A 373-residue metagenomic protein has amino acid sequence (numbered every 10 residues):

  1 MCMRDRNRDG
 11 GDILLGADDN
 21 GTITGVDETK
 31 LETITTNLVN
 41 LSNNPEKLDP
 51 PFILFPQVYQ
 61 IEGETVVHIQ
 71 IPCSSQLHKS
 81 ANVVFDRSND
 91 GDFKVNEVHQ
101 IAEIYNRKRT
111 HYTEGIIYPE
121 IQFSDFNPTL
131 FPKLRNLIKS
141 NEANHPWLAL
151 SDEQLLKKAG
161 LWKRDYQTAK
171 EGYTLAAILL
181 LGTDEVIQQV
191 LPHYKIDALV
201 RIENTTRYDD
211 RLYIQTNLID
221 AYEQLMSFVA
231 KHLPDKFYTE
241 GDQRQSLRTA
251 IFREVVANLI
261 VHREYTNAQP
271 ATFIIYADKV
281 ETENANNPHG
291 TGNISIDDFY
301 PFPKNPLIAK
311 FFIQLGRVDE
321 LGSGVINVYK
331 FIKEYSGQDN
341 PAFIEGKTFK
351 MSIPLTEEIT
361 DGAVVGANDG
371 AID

Functional and structural regions predicted by a protein language model:
C2-D5: Conserved small/polar residues in nucleotide/adenosyl-binding loops
D12, G21-T22, K279-E281, T348-K350: Structural motif
L14, F55-Q57, Q188, P270-T272 (+1 more regions): Short, surface-exposed charged micro-motifs
I23-R87, T183-D184: Divalent-cation
I61-G63, Y276, E345: Structural motif
D90-Q269, I275-A277, P288-P301, G324 (+1 more regions): Active-site helix-to-loop segments that bind/position phosphate- or nucleotide-bearing substrates and donors across
V280-G316, E358-G366: Glycine-rich/acidic phosphate-handling loop/turn and adjacent ATP-lid/helix of nucleotide-binding kinase/ATPase domains
F331-E334, Q338-N340, I344-K347, S352-D373: Short, low-complexity, charged/polar intrinsically disordered tails
